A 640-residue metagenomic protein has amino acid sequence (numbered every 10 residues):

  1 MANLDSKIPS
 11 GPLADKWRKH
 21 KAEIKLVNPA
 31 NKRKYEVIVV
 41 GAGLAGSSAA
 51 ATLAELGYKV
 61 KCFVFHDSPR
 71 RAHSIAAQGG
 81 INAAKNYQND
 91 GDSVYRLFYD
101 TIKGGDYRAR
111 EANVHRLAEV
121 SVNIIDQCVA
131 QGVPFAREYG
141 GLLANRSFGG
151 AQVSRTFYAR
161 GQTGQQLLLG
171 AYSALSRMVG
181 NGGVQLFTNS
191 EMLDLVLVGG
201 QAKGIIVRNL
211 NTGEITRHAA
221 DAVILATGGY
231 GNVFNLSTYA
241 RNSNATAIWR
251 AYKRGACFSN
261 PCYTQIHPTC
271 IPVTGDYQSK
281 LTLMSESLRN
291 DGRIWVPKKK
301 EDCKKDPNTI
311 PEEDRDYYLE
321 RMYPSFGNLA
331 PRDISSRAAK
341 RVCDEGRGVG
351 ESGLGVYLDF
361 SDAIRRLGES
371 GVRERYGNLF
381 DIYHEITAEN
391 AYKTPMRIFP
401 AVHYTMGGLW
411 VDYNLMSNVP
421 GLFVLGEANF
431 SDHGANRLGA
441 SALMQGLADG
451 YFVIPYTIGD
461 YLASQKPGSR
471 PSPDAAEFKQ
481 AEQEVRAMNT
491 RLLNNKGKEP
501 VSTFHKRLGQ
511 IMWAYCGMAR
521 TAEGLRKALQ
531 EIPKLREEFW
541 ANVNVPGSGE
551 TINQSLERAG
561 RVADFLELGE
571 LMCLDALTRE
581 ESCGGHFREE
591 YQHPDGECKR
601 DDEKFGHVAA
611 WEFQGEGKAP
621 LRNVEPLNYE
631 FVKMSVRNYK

Functional and structural regions predicted by a protein language model:
R18-K19, I24-E36, A49-T52, L56-Y58 (+11 more regions): Glycine- and aromatic-enriched mobile tails/lids
R33-Y35, G213-A222, N418: Core beta-strand elements of the Rossmann-like FAD/NAD(P) dinucleotide-binding domain in flavoenzyme oxidoreductases
G41-L44: Glycine-rich Rossmann-fold phosphate-binding loop(s) that bind the pyrophosphate of adenine dinucleotide cofactors
Y58-V64, N260: Short beta-strand "acidic-cap" motif of Rossmann-like dinucleotide-binding folds
H66-Y99, Q265-T269, D276-K280: Conserved N-terminal glycine-rich FAD pyrophosphate-binding loop of Rossmann-like flavoproteins
I124-E214, A226, C270-L281: Conserved redox-cofactor binding core of oxidoreductases
A222-Q278, N436-Y456: Glycine-rich loop(s) and the adjacent beta-strand/alpha-helix scaffold that form part
R250, A256-E385, Y456-D460: An anion/pyrophosphate-binding glycine-rich loop and adjacent beta-alpha core in soluble alpha-beta enzymes
